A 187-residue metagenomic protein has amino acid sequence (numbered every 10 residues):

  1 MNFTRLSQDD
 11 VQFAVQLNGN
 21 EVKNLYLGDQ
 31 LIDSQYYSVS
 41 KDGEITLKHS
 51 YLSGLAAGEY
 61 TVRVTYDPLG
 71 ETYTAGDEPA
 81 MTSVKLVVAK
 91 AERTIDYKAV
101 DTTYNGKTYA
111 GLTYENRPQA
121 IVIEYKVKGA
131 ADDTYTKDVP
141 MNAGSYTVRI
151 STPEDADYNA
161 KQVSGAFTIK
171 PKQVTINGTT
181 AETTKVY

Functional and structural regions predicted by a protein language model:
M1-I45, H49-Y187: Solvent-exposed beta-strand/loop surfaces, strongest in extracytoplasmic domains of secreted and cell-surface proteins
